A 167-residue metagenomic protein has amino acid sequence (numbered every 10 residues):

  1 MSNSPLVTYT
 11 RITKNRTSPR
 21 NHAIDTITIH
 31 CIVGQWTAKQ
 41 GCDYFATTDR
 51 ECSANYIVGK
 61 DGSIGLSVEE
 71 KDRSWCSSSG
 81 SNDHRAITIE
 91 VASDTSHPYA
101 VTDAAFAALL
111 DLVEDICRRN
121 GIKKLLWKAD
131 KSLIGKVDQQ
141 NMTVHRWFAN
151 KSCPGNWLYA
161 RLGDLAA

Functional and structural regions predicted by a protein language model:
M1-D83, C153: N-terminal catalytic cores of peptidoglycan-degrading enzymes
M1-N21, T95-A167: Basic/polar, cationic surfaces and motifs that engage anionic cell-wall and phosphate/carboxylate ligands
I29, I87, M142-V144: Hydrophobic faces of well-ordered beta-strands that scaffold small-molecule active sites in alpha/beta enzyme cores
C31, V91, R146: Residues immediately flanking
Q35, I89, N156: Gly/Ser/Thr-rich helix-start
H84-S93: Glycine-rich, often proline-containing surface loops adjacent to acidic residues and nearby aromatics that form
